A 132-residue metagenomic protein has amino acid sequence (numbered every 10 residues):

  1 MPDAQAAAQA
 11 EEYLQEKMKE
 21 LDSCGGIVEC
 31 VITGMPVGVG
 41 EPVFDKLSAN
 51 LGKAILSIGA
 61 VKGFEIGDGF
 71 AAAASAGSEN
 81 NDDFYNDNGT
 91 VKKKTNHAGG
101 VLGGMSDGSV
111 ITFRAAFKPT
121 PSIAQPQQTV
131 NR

Functional and structural regions predicted by a protein language model:
M1-V43: Glycine-rich, mobile lid/loop segments that gate access to catalytic sites or pores
Q9-K19, S48-L51, G69, N80 (+1 more regions): Glycine-rich, charged/polar anion/phosphate-binding loops that engage phosphate groups from diverse ligands
K17-V28, A60-A72: Flexible, glycine/charged-enriched surface loops at secondary-structure junctions
V37, D45, A71, V91: Cofactor-binding beta-sheet edge motifs in enzyme active sites
V37-V39, A72-A74, T120-I123: Flexible loop/turn segments at secondary-structure boundaries
F44-S48, L56-G59, F64, N96-I111: Conserved phosphate/anionic-ligand binding catalytic regions in large, soluble enzymes, centered on
I66-N86: Beta-rich nucleic-acid/ligand-interaction surfaces
N81-R132: Hydrophobic alpha-helical bundle architecture
